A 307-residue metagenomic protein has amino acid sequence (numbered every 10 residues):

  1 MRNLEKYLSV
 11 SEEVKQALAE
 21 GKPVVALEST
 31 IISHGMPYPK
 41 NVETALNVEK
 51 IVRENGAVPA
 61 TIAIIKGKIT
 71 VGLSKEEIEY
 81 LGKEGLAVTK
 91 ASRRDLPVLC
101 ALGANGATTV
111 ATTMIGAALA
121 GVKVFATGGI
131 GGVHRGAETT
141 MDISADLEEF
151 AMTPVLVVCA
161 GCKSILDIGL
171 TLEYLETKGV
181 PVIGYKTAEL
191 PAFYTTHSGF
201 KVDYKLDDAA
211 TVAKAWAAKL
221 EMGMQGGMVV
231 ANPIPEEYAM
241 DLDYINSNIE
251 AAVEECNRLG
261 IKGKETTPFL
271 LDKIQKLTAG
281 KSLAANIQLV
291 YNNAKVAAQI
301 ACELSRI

Functional and structural regions predicted by a protein language model:
M1-E54, L119: N-terminal glycine-/serine-/threonine-rich phosphate-binding loop
K15-A19, V24-V25, E54, G116-L119 (+6 more regions): Solvent-exposed alpha-helices and their adjacent loops that cap or buttress functional pockets in soluble metabolic
V25-L27, P59-I64, G106, V124-G129 (+5 more regions): General beta-strand structural signal in soluble alpha/beta enzymes
S29, H34-M36, V42-L99, E221-E237: Glycine-rich nucleotide/cofactor/substrate-binding loop typically near the N-terminus or early in the first domain
P39-A45, E77-G82, G132-A151, Y174: A glycine- and small-aliphatic-rich helix-loop capping segment at beta-alpha/alpha-beta transitions that lines
T109, E138-A151, V155-E176, A210-K214: Active-site glycine-rich loop that binds ribose-phosphate moieties when present
T196-E221: Anionic-ligand binding region
G226-N292: A C-terminal functional module that forms or caps the active site or interfaces directly with catalytic machinery
